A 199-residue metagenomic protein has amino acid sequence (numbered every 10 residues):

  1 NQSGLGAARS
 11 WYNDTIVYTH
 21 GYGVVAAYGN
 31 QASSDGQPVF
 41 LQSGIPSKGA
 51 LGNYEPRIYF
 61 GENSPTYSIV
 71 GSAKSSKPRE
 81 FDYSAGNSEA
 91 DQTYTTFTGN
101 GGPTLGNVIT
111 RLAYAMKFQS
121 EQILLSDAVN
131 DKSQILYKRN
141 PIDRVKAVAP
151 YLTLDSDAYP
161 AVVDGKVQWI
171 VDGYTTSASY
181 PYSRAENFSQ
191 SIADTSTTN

Functional and structural regions predicted by a protein language model:
N1-N199: Soluble extracytoplasmic regions of secretory-pathway and membrane proteins
